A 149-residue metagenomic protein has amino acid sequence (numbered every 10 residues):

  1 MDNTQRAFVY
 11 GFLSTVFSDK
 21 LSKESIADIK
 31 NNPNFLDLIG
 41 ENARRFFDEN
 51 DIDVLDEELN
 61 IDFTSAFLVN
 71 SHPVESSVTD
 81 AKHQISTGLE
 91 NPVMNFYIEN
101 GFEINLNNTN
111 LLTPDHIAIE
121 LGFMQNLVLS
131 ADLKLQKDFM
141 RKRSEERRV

Functional and structural regions predicted by a protein language model:
M1-R148: Surface/interface-facing alpha-helical segments and adjacent flexible terminal/loop regions used for partner/assembly
